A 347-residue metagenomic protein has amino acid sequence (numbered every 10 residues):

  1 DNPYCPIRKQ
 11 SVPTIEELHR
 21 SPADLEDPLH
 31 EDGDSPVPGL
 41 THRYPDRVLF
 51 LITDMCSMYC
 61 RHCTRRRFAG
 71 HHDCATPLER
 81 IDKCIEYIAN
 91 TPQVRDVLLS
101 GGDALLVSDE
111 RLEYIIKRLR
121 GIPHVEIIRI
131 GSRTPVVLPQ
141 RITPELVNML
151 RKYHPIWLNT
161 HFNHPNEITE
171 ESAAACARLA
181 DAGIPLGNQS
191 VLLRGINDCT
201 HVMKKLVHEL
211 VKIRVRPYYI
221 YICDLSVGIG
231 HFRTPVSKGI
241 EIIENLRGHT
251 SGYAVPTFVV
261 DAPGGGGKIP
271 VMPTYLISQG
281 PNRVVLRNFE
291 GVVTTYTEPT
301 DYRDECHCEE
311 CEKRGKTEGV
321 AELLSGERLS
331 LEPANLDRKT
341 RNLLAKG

Functional and structural regions predicted by a protein language model:
D1-R43, S330, L343-A345: Flexible, acidic/Gly-rich N-terminal and inter-domain linker regions that tether and position cofactor-handling modules
D1-V12, V211-G347: Auxiliary Fe-S-binding modules of radical SAM enzymes
G33-R65: N-terminal pre-triad scaffold of radical SAM enzymes
F50-L51, C63, V97-L99, A104-L105 (+1 more regions): Conserved catalytic-core segments centered on acid/base and nucleophilic motifs
T53-M55, R66, G101-G102, R133: Fold-independent oxyanion-binding glycine-rich loops and adjacent beta-strand/coil segments at enzyme active sites
C63-A75: Iron-sulfur (Fe-S) cluster-binding segments and ferredoxin-like electron-carrier domains, especially [2Fe-2S]
I81-D96, L105-T250: Conserved AdoMet/S-adenosylmethionine-binding subsite of the radical SAM
